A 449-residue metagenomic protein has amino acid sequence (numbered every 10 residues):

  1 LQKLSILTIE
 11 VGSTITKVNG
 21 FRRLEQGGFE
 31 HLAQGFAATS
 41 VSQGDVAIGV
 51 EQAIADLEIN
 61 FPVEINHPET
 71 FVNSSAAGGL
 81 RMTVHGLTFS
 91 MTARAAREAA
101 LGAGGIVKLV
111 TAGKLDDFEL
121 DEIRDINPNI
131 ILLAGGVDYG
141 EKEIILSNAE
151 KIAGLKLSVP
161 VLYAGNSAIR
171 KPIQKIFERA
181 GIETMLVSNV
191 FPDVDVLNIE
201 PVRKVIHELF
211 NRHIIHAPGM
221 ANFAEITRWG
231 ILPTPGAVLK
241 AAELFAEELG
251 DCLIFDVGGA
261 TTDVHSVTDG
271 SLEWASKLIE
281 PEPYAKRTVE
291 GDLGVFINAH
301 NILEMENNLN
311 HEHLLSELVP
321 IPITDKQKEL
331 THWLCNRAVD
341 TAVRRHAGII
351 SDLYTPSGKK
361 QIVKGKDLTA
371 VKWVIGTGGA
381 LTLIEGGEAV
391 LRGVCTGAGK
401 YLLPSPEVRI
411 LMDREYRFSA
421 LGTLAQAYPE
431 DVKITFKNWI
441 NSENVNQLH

Functional and structural regions predicted by a protein language model:
L1-T8, L24-G44, I48-D251, H332-N336 (+4 more regions): Nucleotide/phosphate-binding catalytic cleft detector across ATP-hydrolyzing and phosphate-transferring enzymes
S5, E10-K17: N-terminal-proximal low-complexity accessory segments that begin disordered and transition into the first
G12-I15, A76-G79, G258: Short flexible coil/turn linkers enriched for glycine and charged/polar residues that connect secondary-structure
T14-T16, A37-T39, T261-T262, T377: Ser/Thr-centric signal marking residues that sit in or immediately flank functional binding/regulatory motifs
G20-L24, G86, S266-T268: Residue-level signal for short segments within beta-strands and strand-turn junctions of well-structured beta-sheet
F29-E30, G35-A37, E243, E247-E312 (+1 more regions): Glycine-rich phosphate-binding loop of actin/hexokinase-like ATP-binding domains
V267-G270, V295, A299, T341-G348 (+1 more regions): Short, well-ordered loop/turn and helix-capping segments at boundaries between secondary-structure elements and domains
A299-D352: A glycine- and small/hydrophobic-rich beta-loop-beta segment that serves as a flexible "lid/hinge" or phosphate-binding
